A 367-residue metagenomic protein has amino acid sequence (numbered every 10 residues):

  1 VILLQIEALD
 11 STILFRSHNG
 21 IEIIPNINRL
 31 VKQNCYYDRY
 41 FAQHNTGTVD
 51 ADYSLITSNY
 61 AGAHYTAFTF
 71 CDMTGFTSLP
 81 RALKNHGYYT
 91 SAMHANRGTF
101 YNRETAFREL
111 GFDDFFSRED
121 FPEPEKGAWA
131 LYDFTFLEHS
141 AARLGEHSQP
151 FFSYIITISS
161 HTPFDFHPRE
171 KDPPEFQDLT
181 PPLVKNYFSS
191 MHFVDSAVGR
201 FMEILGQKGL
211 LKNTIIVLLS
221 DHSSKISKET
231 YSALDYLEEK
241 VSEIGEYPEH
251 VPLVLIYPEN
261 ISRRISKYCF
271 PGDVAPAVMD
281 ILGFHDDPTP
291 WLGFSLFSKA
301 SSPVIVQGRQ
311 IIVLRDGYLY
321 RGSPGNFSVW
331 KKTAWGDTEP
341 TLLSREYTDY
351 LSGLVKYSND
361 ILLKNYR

Functional and structural regions predicted by a protein language model:
V1-R367: Solvent-exposed soluble domains appended to multi-pass membrane proteins
